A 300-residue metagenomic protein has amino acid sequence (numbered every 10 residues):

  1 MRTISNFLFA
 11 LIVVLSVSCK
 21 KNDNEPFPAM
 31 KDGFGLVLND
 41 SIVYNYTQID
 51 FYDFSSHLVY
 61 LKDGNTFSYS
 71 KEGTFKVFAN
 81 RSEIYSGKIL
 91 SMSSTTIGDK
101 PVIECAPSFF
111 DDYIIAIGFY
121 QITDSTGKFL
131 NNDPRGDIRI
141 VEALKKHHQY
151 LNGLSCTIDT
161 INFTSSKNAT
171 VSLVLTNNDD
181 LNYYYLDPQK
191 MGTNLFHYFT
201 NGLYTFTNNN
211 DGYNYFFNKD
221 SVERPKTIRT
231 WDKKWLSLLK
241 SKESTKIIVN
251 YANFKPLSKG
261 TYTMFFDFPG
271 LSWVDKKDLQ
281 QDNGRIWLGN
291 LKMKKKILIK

Functional and structural regions predicted by a protein language model:
R2-A10: Sec-dependent signal peptide recognition, specifically the positively charged N-region followed immediately by
L15-S18: C-terminal motif of bacterial Sec signal peptides marking the signal peptidase cleavage site
K20-N22: Bacterial signal peptide processing site
E25-G153, F199, L288, K292-K300: A structural signal for conserved, well-ordered secondary-structure elements that form binding/interaction cores
N131, N253-K276: Short, surface-exposed ligand- or partner-binding patches at beta-edge/loop junctions that are enriched in aromatics
K167-V171: Structural beta-strand segments of beta-rich domains
L173-Y183: Asparagine-centered strand-capping/turn motif at beta-strand->loop junctions
Y185-L239, S244: The feature marks short-to-medium sequence segments in extracytoplasmic or secretory-pathway proteins
